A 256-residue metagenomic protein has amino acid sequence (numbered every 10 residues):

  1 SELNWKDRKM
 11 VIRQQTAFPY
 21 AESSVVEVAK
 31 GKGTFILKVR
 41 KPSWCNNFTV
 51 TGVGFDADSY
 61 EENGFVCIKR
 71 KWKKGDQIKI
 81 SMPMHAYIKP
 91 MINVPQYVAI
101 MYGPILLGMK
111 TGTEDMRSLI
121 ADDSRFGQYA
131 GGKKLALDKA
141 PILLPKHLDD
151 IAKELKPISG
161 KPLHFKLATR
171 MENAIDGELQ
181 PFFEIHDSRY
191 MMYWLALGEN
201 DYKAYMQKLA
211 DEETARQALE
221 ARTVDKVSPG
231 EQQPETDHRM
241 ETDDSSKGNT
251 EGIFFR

Functional and structural regions predicted by a protein language model:
S1-S24, E61, S81-P234, H238-M240 (+1 more regions): C-terminal beta-rich recognition modules with glycine/proline-rich loops and embedded aromatic residues
N4, G31, I68: Carbohydrate-binding surfaces of carbohydrate-active enzymes
P19, K30-K32, E61, K71-K73: Surface-exposed coil/turn segments at beta-strand junctions on protein surfaces, enriched
E22-V26, F35-L37: Structural beta-strand segments of beta-rich domains
G31-T34, K41-N46: Short proline/glycine-enriched turn/loop motifs at strand-loop junctions of beta-rich domains
F35-K38, I68-P83, K89: C-terminal beta-strand-rich structural cap/linker in extracellular carbohydrate-active enzymes
C45-R70, I88-N93: Solvent-exposed beta-strand/loop surfaces of large extracellular or lumenal domains
